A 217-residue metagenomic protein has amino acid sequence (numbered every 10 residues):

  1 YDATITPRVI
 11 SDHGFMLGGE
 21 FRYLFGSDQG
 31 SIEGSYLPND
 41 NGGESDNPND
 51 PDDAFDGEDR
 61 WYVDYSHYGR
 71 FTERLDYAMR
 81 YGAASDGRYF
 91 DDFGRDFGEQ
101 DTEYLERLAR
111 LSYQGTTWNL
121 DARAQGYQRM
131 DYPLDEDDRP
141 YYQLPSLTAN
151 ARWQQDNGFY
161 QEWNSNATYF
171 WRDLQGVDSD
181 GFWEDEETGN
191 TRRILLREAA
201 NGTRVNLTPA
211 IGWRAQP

Functional and structural regions predicted by a protein language model:
Y1-P217: Outer-membrane beta-barrel proteins and related beta-barrel translocases across Gram-negative bacteria
